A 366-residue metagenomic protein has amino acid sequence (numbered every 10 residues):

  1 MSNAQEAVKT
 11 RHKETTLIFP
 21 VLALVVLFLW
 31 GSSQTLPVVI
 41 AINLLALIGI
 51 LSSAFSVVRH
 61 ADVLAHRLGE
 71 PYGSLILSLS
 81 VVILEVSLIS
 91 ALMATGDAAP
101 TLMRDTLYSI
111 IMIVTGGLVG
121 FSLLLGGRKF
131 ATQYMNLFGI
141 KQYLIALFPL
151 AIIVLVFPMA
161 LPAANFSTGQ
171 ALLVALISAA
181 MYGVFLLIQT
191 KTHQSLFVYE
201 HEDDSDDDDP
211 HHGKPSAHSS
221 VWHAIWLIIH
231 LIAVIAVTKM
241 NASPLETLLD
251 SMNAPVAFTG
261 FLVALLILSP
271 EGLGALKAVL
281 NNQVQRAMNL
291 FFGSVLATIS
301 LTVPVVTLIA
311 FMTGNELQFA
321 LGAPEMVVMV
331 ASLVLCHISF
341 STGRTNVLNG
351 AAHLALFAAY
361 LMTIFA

Functional and structural regions predicted by a protein language model:
M1-A366: Hydrophobic alpha-helical segments, chiefly the membrane-spanning helices and signal/signal-anchor peptides
